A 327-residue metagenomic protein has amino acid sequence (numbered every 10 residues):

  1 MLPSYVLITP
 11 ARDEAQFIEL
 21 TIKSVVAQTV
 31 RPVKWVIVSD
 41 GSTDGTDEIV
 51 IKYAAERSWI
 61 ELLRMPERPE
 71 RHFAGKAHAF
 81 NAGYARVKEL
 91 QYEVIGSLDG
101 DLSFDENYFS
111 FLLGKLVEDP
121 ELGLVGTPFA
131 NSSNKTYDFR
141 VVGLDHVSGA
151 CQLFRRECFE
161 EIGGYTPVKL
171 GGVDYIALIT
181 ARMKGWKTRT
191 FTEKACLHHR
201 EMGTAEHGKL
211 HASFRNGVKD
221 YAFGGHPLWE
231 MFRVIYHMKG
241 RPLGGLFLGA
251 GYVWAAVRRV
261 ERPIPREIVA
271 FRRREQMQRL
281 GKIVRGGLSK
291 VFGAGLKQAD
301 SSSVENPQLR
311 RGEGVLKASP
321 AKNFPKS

Functional and structural regions predicted by a protein language model:
K23-P32: Short, acidic, metal-binding catalytic loop of nucleotide-sugar glycosyltransferases
P32-G41, L63-E67: Short beta-strand/loop segment that forms part of the nucleotide-sugar
S39-E48, L102: A conserved acidic beta->alpha catalytic loop
A77-V94: Active-site nucleotide-sugar/metal-binding loop of Leloir-type enzymes
Q91-S103: Short beta-strand-to-loop acidic/aromatic patch adjacent to the donor-nucleotide binding site
S103-D138: Conserved donor NDP-sugar-binding/catalytic core segment of glycosyltransferases
S148-G163: Conserved nucleotide-sugar donor-binding and metal-coordinating catalytic region shared by glycosyltransferases
H211-N306, K317: Non-catalytic, C-terminal membrane-associated alpha-helical segments of glycosyltransferases
